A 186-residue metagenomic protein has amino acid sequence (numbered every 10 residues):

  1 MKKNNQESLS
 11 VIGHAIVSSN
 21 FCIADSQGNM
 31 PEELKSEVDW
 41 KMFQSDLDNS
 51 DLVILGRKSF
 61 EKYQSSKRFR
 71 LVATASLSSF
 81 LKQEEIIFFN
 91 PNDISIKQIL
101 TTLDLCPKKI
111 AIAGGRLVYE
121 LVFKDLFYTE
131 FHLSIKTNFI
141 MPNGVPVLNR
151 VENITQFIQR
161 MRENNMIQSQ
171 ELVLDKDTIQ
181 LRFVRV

Functional and structural regions predicted by a protein language model:
M1-V186: Enzymes that bind and transform nitrogen-containing heteroaromatic metabolites
